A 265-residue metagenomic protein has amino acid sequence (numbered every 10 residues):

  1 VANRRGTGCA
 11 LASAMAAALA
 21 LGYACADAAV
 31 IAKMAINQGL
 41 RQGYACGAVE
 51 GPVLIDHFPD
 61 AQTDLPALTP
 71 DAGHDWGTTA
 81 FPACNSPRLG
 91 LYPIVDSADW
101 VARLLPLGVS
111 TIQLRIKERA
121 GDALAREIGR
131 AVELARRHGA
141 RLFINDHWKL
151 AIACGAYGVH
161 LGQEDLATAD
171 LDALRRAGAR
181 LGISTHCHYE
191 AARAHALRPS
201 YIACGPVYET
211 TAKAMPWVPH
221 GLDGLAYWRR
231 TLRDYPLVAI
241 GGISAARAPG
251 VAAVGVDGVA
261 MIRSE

Functional and structural regions predicted by a protein language model:
N3-C25: Short, small-residue alpha-helix embedded
L21, R115-I116, Q163-L171, A203-P216 (+1 more regions): Glycine-rich phosphate-binding active-site loops on the catalytic face of alpha/beta enzymes
D27-S86: Charged C-terminal helix
P70-L107, E118, D122-R137: Short, C-terminally biased terminal segments at protein or domain edges
P87-V95, I112-L114, L142-I144, V159-L161 (+4 more regions): Hydrophobic faces of well-ordered beta-strands that scaffold small-molecule active sites in alpha/beta enzyme cores
A98-T111, H188-G205, G250-V254: Alpha/beta enzyme core
A125-D146, Q163, L171-C187, V218-A245: Alpha-helix-loop-beta-strand connector modules within alpha/beta enzyme cores
L142-Y157, H186-R198, R230-R233, L237-V238 (+1 more regions): Catalytic cores of alpha/beta
